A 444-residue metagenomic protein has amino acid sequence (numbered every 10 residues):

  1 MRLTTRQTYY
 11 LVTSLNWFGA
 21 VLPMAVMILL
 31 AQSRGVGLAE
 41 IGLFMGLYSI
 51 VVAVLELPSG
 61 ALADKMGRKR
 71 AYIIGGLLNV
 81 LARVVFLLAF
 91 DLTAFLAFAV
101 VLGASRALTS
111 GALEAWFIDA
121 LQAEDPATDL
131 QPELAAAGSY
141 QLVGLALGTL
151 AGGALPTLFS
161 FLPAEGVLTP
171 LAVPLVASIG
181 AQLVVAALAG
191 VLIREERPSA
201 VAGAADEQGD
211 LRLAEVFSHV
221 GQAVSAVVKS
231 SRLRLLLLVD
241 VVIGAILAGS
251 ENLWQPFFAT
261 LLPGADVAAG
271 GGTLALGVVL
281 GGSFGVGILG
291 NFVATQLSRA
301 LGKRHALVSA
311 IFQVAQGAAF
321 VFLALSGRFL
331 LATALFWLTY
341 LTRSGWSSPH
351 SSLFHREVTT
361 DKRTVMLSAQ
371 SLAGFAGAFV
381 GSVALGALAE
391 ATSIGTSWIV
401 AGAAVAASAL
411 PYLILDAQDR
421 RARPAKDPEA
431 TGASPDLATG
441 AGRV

Functional and structural regions predicted by a protein language model:
M1, S14, G42-G46, A53 (+6 more regions): C-terminal transmembrane bundle of multi-pass solute transporters/carriers
M1-L3, I193-L238, A430, P435-R443: Juxtamembrane intracellular "pre-TM" segments in multi-pass secondary transporters
M1-V54, L87, L92, R232-L280: Helix-loop boundary and gating motifs at the non-cytosolic
S14, A82, T93-T109, L330-G345: Hydrophobic core of transmembrane alpha-helices in multi-pass small-molecule transporters, especially MFS/SLC-type
L77-D91, F95, V314-G327: C-terminal ends and interior cores of transmembrane alpha-helices in multi-pass membrane transporters/permeases
V100-L142: Cytoplasmic helix-loop-helix junction between adjacent transmembrane helices in 12-TM secondary transporters
L134-P156, A373-G381: Glycine-rich segments within core transmembrane alpha-helices of 12-TM secondary carriers
L171, S178-E207, L413-D427: Helix-loop junctions on the cytosolic side of multi-pass membrane transporters, especially the intracellular loop
